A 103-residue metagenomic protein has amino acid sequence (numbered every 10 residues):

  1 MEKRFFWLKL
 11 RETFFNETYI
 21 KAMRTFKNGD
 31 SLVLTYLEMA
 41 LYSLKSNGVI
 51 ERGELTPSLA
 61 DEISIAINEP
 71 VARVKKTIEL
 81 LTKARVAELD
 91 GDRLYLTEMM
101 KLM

Functional and structural regions predicted by a protein language model:
M1-L102: Positively charged, structured surface patches that bind polyanionic biopolymers
